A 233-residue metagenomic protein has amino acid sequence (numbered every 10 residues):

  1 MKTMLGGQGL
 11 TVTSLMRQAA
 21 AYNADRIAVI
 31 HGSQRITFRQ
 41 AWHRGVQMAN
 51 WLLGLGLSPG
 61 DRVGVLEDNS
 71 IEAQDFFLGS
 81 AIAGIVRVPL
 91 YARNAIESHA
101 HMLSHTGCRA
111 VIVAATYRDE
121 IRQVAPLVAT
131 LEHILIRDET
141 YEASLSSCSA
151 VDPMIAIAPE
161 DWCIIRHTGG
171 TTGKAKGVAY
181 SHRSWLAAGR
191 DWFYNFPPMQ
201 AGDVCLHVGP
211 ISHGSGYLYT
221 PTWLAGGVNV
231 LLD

Functional and structural regions predicted by a protein language model:
M4, Q8, V12-T13, R17 (+3 more regions): Conserved AMP-binding/adenylate-forming core of the ANL superfamily
Q8-G9, A24-D25, S149-H167, K174 (+1 more regions): Conserved pre-ATP/AMP-binding loop-to-beta segment of ANL
T37-Q40, C163-R190: Conserved AMP-binding A3 loop
V46-N50, G107, G173, R190-D191: Solvent-exposed alpha-helix faces
N50, R62, D68-V88, A92-I96 (+3 more regions): A short helix-loop-beta submotif of the ANL/AMP-binding
G54-L55, P59, I82-S146: Structural core segment of the AMP-binding/adenylate-forming
V63, S80, V111, W162 (+3 more regions): Conserved S/T- and glycine-rich ATP-binding loop of Class I adenylate-forming
L186-V204, S212-D233: Conserved AMP-binding/adenylation subdomain of ANL enzymes
